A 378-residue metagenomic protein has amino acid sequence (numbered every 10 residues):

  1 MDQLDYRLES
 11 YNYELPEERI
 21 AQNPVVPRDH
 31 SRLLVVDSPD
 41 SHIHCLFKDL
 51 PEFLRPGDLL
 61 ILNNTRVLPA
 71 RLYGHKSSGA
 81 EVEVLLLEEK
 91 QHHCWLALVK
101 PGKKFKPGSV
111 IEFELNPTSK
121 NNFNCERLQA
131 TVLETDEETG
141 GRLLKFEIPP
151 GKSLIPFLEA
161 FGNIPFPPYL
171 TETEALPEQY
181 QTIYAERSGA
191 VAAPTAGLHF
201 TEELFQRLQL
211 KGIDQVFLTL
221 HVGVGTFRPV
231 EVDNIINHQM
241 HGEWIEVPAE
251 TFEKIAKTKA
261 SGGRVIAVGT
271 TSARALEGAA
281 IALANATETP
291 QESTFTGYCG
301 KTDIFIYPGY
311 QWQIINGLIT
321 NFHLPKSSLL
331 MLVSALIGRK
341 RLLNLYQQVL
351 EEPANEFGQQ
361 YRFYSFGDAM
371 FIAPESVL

Functional and structural regions predicted by a protein language model:
M1-L378: A cross-family signal for N-terminal binding/gating loops and helix N-caps that shape access to the active site
